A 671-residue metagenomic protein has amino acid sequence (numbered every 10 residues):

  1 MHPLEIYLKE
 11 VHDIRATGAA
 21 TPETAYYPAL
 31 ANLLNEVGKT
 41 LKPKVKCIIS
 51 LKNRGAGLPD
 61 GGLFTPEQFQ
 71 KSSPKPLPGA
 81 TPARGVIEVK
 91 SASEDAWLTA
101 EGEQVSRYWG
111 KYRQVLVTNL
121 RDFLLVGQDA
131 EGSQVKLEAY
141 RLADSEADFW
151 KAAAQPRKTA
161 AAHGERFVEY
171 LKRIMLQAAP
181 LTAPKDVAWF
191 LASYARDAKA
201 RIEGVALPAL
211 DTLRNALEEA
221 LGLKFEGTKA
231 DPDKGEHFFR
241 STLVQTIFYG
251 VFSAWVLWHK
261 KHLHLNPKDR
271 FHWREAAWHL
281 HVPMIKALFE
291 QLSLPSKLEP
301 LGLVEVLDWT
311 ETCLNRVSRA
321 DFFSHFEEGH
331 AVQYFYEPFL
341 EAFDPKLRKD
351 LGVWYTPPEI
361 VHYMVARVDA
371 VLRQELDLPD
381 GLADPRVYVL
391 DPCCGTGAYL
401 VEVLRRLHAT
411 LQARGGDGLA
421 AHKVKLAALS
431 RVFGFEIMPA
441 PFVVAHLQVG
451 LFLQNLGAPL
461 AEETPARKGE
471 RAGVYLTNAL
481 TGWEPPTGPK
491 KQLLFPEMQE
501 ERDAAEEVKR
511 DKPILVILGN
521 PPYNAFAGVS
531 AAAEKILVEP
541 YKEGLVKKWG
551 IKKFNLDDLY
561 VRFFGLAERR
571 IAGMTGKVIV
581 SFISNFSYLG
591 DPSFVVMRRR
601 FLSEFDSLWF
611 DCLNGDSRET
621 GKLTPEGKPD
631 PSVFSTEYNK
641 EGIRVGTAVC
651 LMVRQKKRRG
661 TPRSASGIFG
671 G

Functional and structural regions predicted by a protein language model:
M1-S50, N266: Charged, often low-complexity linker/regulatory segments
H2-D13, P74-R84, V89-T242, T312-Q333 (+2 more regions): Short, basic/polar, glycine-containing "phosphate-handling" surface segments that engage DNA
N32, T242-H259, E337-P338, L447-Q454 (+1 more regions): Short, hydrophobic/amphipathic alpha-helical patches that form generic packing surfaces within helical domains
L41-T81: Active-site metal-binding core of divalent-cation-utilizing nuclease and nuclease-like domains
Y140-W150, P629-G671: Flexible, glycine-/basic-rich loop-and-beta segments that form/coincide with the SAM-dependent methyltransferase
P232-L265, D269-R274, K656-G671: Segments forming glycine/polar-rich beta-alpha architectures that bind adenosine-containing cofactors
L257-D344: Long recognition/docking surfaces used for binding and targeting
F322, E327, A331, E341-D611 (+2 more regions): SAM-dependent methyltransferase catalytic region
